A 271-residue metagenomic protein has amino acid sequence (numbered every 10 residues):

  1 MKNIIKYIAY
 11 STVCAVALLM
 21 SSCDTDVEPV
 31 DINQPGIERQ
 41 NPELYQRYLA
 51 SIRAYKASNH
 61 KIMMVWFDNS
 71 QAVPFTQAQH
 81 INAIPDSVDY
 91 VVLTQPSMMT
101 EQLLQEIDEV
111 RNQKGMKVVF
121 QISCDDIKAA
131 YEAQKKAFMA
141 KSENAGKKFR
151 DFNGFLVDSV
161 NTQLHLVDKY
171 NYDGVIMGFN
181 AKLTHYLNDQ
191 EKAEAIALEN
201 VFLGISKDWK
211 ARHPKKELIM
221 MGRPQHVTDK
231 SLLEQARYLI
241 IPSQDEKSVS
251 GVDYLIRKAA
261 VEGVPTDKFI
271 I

Functional and structural regions predicted by a protein language model:
M1-S58: Bacterial Sec-dependent N-terminal signal peptides
N59-I256, T266-I271: Chitinase-like catalytic core of GlcNAc-active glycosidases
V261: A conserved mid-domain beta-alpha-beta active-site/ligand-binding segment of alpha/beta enzyme cores
